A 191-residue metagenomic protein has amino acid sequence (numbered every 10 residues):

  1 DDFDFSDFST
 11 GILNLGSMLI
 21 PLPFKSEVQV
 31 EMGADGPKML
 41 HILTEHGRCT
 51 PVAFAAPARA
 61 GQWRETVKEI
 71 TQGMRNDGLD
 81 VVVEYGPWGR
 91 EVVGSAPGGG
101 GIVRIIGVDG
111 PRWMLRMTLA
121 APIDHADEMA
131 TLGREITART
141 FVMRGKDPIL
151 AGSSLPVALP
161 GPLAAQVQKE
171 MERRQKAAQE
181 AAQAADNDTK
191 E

Functional and structural regions predicted by a protein language model:
D1-L15, L19-P23, E27-I102, D109 (+4 more regions): Conserved polar/disulfide-associated segments of primarily extracytoplasmic proteins
I106-G110, A126-M129: Short amphipathic alpha-helix initiation/capping segments at coil-to-helix junctions
L119, I123-R174: Surface-exposed amphipathic alpha-helical segments
